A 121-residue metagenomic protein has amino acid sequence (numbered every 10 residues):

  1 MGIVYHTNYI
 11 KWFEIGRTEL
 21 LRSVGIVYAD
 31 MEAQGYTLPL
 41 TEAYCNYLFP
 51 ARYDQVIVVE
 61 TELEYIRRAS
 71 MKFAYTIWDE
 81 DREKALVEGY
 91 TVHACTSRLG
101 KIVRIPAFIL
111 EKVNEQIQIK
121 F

Functional and structural regions predicted by a protein language model:
M1-L40, R98-F121: Hot-dog-fold acyl-thioester-processing enzymes
L20-M71, E88: Hydrophobic beta-strand-centered segment that forms part of the acyl-chain substrate-binding groove
R22, R52-Y53, E64-F121: HotDog/MaoC-like acyl-thioester-processing domains
